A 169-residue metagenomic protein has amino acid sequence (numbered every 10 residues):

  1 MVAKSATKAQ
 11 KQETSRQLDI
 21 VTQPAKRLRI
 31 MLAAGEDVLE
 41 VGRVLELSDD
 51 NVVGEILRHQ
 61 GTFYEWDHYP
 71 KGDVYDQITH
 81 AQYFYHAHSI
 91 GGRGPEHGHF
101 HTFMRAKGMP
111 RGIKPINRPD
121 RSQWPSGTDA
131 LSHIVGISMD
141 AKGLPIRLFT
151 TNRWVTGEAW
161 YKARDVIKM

Functional and structural regions predicted by a protein language model:
V2-Q77: N-terminal domain-onset segments
A3-A9, A25, A33-A34, A81 (+6 more regions): A sequence-composition feature that detects small, non-aromatic residues
D37-V41, Y83, M169: Generic hydrophobic, helix-prone segments enriched in Leu/Val/Ile
D50, L57, G112-K114, F149-T151 (+1 more regions): Generic alpha-helix signal with a bias toward terminal, lower-confidence helices and secondary-structure junctions
K71-R147: Aromatic- and glycine-enriched beta-alpha-beta binding-site module
V135-G136, K142-M169: Mixed-charge (acidic/basic) macromolecular-recognition segments
